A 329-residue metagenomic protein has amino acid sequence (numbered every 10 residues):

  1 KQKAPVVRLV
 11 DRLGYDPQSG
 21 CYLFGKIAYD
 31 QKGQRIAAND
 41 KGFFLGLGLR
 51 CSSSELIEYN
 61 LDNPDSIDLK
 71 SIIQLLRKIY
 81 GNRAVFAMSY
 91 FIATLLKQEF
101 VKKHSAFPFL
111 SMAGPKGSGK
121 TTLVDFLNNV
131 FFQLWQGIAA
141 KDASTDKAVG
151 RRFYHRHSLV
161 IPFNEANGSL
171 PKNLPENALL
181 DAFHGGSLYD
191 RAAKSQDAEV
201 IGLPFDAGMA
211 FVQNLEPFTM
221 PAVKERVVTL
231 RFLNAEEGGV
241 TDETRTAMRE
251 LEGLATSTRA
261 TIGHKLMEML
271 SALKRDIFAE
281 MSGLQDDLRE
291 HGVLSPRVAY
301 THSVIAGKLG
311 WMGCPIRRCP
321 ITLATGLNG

Functional and structural regions predicted by a protein language model:
K1-L9, L13-G20, A28-I36, F153 (+3 more regions): Extended alpha-helical interface modules used as scaffolds for assembling large macromolecular complexes
K1-R77: Extended, charged/polar low-complexity intrinsically disordered regions
S54-E58, S66-N82, K103-A113, F163-E165 (+2 more regions): Glycine- and acidic
I67, F86-A87, Y300: Conserved active-site and cofactor/substrate-binding residues in soluble primary-metabolism enzymes
I67-Q74, N82, N173-N177, D242 (+1 more regions): Generic alpha-helical secondary structure signal
G81-F91: N-terminal pre-P-loop "Q-motif" helix
V85, T94-S271: Conserved NTP-binding/hydrolysis core of motor NTPases
A93-Q98, G307-W311: Short glycine/serine- and small hydrophobic-enriched flexible loop segments
